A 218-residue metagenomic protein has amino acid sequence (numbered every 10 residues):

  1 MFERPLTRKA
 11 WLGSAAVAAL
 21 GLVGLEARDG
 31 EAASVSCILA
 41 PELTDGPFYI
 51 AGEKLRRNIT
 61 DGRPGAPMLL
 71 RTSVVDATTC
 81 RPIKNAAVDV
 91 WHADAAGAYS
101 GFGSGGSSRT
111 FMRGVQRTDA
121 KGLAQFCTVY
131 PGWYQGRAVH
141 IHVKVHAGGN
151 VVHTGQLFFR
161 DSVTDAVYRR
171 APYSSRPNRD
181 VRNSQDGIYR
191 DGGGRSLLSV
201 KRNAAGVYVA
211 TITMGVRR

Functional and structural regions predicted by a protein language model:
M1-L6, A10-V23: N-terminal secretory signal peptides
R28-E31: Sec/Tat signal peptide C-region and signal peptidase I cleavage site
A33-G194, T211-R218: Beta-strand-dominated extracellular/periplasmic modules and repeats in secreted or surface-exposed proteins
K201-N203: Short, exposed beta-strand-loop hairpins at the edges of beta-sheets in extracellular/periplasmic proteins
Y208: Aromatic- and glycine-enriched pocket-lining scaffold segments that form the walls of small-molecule binding clefts
